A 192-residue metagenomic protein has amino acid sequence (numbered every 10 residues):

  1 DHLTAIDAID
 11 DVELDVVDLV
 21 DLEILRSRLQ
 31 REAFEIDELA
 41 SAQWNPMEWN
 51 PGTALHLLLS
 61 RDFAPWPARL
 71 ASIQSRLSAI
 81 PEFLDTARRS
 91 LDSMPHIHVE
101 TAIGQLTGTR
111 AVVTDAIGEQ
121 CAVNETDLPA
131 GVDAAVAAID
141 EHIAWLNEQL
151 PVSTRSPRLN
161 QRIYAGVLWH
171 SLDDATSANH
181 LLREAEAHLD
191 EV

Functional and structural regions predicted by a protein language model:
D1-V192: N-terminal maturation segment of proteins
